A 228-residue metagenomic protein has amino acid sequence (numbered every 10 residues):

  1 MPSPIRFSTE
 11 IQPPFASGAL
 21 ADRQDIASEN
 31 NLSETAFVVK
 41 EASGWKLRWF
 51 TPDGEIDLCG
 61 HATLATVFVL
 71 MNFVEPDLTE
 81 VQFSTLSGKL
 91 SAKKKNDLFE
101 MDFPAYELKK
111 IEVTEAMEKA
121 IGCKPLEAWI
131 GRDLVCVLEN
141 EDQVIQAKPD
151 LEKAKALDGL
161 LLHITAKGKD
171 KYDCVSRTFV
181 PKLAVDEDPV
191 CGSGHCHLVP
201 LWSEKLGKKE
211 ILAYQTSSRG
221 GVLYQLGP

Functional and structural regions predicted by a protein language model:
M1-L58, A62-P228: Active-site proximal loop and beta-alpha junction motif in alpha/beta enzyme cores
